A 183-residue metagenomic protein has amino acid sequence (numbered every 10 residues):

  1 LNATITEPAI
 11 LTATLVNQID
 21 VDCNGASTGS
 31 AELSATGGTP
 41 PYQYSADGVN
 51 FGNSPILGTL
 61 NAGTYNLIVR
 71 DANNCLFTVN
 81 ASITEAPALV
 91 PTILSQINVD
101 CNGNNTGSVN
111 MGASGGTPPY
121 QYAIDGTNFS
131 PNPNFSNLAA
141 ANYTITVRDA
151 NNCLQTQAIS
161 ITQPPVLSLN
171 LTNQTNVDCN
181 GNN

Functional and structural regions predicted by a protein language model:
L1-N183: Proline- and Ser/Thr-rich low-complexity, intrinsically disordered segments
